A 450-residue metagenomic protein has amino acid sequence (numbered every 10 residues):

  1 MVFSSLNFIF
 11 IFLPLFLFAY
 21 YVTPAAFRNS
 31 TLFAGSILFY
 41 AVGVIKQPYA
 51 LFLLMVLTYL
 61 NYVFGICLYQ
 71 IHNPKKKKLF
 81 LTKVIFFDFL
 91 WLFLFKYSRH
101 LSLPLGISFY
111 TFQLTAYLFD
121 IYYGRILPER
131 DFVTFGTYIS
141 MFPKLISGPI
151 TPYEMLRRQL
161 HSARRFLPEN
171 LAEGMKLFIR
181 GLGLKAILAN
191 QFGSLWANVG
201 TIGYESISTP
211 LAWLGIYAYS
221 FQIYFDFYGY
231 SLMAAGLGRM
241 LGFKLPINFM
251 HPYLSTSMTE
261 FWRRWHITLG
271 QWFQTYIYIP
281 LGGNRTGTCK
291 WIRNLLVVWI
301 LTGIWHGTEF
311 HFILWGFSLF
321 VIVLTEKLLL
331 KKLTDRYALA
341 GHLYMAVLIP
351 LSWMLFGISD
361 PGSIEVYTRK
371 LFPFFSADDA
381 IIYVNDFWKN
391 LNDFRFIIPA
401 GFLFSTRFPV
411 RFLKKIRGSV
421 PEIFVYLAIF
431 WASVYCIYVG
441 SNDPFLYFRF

Functional and structural regions predicted by a protein language model:
M1-R449: Membrane-embedded transmembrane alpha-helical bundles that form the catalytic cores of multi-pass lipid-modifying
